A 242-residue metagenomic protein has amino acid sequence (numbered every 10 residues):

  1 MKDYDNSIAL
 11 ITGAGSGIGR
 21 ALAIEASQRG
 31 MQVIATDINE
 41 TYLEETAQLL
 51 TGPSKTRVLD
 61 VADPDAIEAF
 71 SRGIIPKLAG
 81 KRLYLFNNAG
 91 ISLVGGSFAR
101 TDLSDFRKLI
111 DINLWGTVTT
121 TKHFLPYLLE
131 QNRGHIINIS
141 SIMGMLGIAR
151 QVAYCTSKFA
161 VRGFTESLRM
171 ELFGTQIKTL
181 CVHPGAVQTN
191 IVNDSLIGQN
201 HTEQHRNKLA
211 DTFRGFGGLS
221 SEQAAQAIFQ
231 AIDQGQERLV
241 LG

Functional and structural regions predicted by a protein language model:
G15-S16: Conserved glycine-rich cofactor-binding loop
T41, L59-F70, L103: The beta1-alpha1 cofactor-binding region of Rossmann-like NAD(H)/NADP(H)-dependent oxidoreductases
G96-F98, D105-K108: Substrate-binding pocket helix/loop in short-chain dehydrogenase/reductase
T101, G147-C155, S167: Active-site loop-to-helix junction immediately N-terminal to the catalytic Tyr of the SDR YXXXK motif in Rossmann-fold
T121, S157: Active-site helix of classical SDR
S141: Residue(s) in the substrate-gating loop at a strand-loop-helix junction that position the organic substrate next
G174-L239: SDR active-site lid
